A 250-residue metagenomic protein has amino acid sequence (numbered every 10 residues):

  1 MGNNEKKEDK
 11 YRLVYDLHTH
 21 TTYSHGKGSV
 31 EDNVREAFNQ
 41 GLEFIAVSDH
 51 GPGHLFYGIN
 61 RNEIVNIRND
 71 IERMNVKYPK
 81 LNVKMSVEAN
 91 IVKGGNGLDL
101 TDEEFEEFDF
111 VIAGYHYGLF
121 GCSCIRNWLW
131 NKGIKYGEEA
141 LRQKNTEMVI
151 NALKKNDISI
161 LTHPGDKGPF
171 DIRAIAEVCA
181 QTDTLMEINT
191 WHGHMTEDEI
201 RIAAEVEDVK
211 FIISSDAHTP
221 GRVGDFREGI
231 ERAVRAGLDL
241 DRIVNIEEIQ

Functional and structural regions predicted by a protein language model:
M1-T21, V30, L100-E103, I150-I158 (+1 more regions): Charged catalytic cores and adjacent phosphate/nucleic-acid-binding surfaces used for phosphate/nucleic-acid chemistry
S24-E31, G95-N96: Glycine-rich anion/phosphate-binding loops
H25-G28, F56-R61, V223-D225: Short, solvent-exposed loop/turn segments at secondary-structure boundaries
E31-A46, N69-P79: Alpha-helical scaffold segments that flank or form the walls of functional sites
I45-F56: Short, conserved active-site loops that position catalytic residues or coordinate cofactors/metal ions across diverse
I45-V47, V111, L161, M186: Hydrophobic residues within beta-strands of alpha/beta enzymes
H50-G51, E88, H116, W191 (+1 more regions): Short, ordered loop/turn segments at secondary-structure junctions
L55-Q181, V234, L238, R242: Extended substrate/RNA-proximal surfaces in nucleic-acid metabolism proteins
